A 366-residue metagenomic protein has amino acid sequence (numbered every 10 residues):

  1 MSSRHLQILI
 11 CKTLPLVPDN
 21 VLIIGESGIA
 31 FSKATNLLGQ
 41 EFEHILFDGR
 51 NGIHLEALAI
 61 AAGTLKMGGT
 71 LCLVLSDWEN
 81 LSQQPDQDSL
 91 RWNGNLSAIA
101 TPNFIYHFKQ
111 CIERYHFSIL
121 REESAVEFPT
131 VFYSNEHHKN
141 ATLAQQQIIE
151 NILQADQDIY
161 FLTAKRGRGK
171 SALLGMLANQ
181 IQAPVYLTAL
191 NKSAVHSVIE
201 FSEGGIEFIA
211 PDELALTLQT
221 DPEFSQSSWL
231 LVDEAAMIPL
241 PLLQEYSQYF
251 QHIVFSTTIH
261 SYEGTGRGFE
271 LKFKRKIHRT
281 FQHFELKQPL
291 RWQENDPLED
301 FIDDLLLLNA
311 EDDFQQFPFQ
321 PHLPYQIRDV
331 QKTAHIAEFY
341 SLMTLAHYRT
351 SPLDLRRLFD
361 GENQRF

Functional and structural regions predicted by a protein language model:
Q7-C11, V17-S27, T163, A183-V195: Conserved RecA-like ASCE P-loop NTPase motor core of nucleic-acid helicases/translocases
I29-I60, I206-Q248: Conserved RecA-like ASCE ATPase "motif II neighborhood" in helicase/translocase motors
N36-E127: N-terminal accessory nucleic-acid engagement/regulatory domains that precede and modulate ATP-driven motor cores
S97-L143, K274-F314: Conserved coupling/interface region of RecA-like P-loop/ASCE motor cores
E136-D156: N-terminal pre-P-loop "Q-motif" helix
K170: Conserved lysine of the Walker
L173, L177: Hydrophobic positions on the alpha1 helix immediately C-terminal to the Walker A/P-loop
P324-F366: Conserved helicase/translocase motor-coupling segment
